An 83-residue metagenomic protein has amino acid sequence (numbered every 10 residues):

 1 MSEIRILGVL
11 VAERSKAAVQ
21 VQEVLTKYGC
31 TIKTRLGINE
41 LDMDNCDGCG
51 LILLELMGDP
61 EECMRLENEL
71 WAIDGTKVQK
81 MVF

Functional and structural regions predicted by a protein language model:
M1-F83: Long, contiguous binding/interaction regions
